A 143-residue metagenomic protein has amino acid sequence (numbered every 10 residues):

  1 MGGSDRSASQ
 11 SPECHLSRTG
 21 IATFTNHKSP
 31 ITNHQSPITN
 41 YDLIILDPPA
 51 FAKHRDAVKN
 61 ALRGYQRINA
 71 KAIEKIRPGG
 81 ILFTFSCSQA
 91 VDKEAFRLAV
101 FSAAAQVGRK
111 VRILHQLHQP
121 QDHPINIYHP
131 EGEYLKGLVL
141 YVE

Functional and structural regions predicted by a protein language model:
M1-I45: S-adenosyl-L-methionine
G3, Q66-I73, F101: A structural alpha-helix within SAM-dependent methyltransferase catalytic domains
E13-L16, I21, F51, E94-A99: Aromatic-residue hotspot detector
T25-P30, H34, N40, A72 (+2 more regions): N-terminal targeting/docking segments
D42-K71: Mobile active-site "lid"/loop adjacent to the S-adenosyl-L-methionine
R67, I81-E143: C-terminal catalytic and target-recognition region of SAM-dependent MTase-like enzymes, primarily methyltransferases
I76-P78: Helix-to-beta-strand junctions that scaffold the AdoMet/dcAdoMet cofactor pocket in Class I SAM-dependent enzymes
